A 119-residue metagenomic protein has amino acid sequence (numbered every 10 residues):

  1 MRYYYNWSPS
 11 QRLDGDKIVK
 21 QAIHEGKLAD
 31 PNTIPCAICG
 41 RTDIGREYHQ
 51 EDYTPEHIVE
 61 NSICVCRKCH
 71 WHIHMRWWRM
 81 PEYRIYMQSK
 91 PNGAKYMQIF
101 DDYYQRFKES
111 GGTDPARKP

Functional and structural regions predicted by a protein language model:
M1-V19, T42, A94-I99, Y104 (+2 more regions): A boundary/linker detector
S10, D30, E56, E60: Charge-dense, low-complexity intrinsically disordered segments
D16-E47: Short cysteine-rich loop/turn motifs with clustered Cys
P35-V65, W77-R79, Y83: Histidine-centered nuclease catalytic patch
E56-H72, M87-I99: Short microdomains enriched in Cys/His and/or Lys/Arg
W77-M87, I99-S110: Long, charge-rich boundary regions
P91, G112-A116: Acidic, metal-dependent phosphodiester-chemistry machinery of nucleic-acid enzymes
